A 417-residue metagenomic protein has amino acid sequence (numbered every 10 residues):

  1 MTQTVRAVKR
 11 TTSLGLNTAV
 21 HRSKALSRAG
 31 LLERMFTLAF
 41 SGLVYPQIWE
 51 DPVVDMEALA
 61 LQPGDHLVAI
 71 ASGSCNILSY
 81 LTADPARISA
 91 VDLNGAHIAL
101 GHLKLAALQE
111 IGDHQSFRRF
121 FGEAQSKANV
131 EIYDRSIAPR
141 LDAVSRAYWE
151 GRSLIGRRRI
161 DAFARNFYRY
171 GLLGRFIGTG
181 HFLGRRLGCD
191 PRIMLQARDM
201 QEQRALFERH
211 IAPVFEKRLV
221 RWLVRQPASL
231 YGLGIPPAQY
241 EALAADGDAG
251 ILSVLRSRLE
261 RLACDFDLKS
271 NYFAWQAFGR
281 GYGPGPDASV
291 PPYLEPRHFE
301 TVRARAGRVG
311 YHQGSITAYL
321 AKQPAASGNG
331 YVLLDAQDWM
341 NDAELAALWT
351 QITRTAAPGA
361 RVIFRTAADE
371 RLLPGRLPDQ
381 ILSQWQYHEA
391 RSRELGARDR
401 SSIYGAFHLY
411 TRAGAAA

Functional and structural regions predicted by a protein language model:
T4-K24, A96-E300, A416-A417: Class I S-adenosyl-L-methionine-dependent methyltransferase module
G42-H66, L345: Conserved alpha-helix/loop element of class I SAM-dependent methyltransferases that forms part of the SAM/SAH-binding
Q62-D65, G314-V332: A short acidic, Gly/Pro-enriched loop at the edge of an enzyme's catalytic core that lines a small-molecule cofactor
P63-S72, I88-S89: Conserved class I S-adenosyl-L-methionine
A90-G95: Conserved acidic E/D residue at the C-terminus of a beta-strand in Rossmann-like folds
V332, P358-E370: Conserved beta-strand signature within the Rossmann-like core of class I S-adenosyl-L-methionine
L345-P358: A short glycine-rich, Lys/Arg-flanked "PGG" loop and its adjoining helix->strand segment in the class I
A390-A417: Core SAM-dependent methyltransferase catalytic element
